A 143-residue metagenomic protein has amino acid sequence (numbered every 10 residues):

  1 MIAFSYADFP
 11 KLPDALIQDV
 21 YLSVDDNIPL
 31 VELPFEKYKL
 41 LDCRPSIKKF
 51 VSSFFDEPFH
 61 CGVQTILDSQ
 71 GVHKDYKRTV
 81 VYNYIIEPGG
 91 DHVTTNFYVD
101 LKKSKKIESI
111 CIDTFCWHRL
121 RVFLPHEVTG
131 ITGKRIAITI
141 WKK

Functional and structural regions predicted by a protein language model:
M1-V63: Non-heme Fe(II)/2-oxoglutarate
P10-P13, G90, H126: Residues that cap or initiate secondary-structure elements
F55-F123, I136: Catalytic core of non-heme Fe(II) oxygenases with the double-stranded beta-helix
V128-I131: Asparagine-centered strand-capping/turn motif at beta-strand->loop junctions
I138-K143: Conserved SAM-binding loop
